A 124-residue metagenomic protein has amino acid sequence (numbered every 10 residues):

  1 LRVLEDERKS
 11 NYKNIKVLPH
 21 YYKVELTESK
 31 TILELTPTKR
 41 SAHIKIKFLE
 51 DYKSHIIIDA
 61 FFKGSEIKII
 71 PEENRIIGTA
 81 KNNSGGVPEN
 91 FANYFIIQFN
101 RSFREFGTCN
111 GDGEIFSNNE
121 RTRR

Functional and structural regions predicted by a protein language model:
L1-R124: Beta-sandwich/jelly-roll carbohydrate-recognition scaffolds of carbohydrate-active enzymes
